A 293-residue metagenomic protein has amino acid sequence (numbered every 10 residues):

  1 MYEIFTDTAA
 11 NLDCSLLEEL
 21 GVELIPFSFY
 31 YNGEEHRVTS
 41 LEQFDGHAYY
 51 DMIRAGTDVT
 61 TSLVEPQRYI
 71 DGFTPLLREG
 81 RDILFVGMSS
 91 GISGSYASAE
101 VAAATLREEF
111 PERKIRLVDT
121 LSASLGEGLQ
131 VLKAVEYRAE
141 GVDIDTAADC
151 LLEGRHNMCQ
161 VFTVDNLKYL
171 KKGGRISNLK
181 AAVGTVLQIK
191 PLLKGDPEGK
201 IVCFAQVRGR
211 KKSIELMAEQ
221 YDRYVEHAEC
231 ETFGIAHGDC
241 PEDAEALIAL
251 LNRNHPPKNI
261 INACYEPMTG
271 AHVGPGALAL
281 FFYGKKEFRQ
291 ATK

Functional and structural regions predicted by a protein language model:
E3, A9-Y30, H36, I92-S95 (+4 more regions): Mixed-charge interfacial surface used for oligomerization/domain docking and macromolecular partner engagement
E35-S98, T105-E108: Class I S-adenosyl-L-methionine
L84-G87, I115-D119: Short acidic, glycine/Ser/Thr-rich loop/turn "cap" segments at secondary-structure junctions
